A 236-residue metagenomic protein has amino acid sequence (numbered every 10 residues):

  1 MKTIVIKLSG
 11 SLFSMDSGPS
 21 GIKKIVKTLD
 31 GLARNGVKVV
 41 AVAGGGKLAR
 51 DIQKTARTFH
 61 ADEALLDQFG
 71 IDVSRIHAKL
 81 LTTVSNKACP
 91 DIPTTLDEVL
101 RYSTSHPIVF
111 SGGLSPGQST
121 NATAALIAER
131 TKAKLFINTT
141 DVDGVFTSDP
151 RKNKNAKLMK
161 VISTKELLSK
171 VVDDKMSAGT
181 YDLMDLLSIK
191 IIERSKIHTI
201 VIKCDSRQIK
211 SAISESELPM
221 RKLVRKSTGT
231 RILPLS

Functional and structural regions predicted by a protein language model:
M1-S236: C-terminal catalytic "cap/lid" subdomain
